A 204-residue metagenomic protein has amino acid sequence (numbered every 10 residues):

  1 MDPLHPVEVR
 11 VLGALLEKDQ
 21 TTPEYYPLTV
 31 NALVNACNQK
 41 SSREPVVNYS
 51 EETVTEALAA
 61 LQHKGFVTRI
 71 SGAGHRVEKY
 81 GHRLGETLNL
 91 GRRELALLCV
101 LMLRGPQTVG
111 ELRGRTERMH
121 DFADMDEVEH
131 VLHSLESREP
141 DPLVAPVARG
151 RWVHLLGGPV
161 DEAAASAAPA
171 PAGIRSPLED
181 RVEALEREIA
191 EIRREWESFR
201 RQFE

Functional and structural regions predicted by a protein language model:
M1-E24, L58-N89: Intrinsically disordered, low-complexity serine/threonine- and proline-rich regulatory segments
E8, L12-L15, V34, E94-L101: Hydrophobic residues on short alpha-helical segments
T22-V47, P106-F122: Short acidic, hydrophobic short linear motifs in intrinsically disordered regions
T55-L58, Q62-G72, L132-A148: A short, conserved structural fragment
A73-E111, G150, L155-A184: Short, amphipathic alpha-helical interaction segments positioned at domain boundaries
L97, G110-V147: A contiguous pocket-lining binding segment that forms or flanks enzyme active sites
R115-R118, P146-G158, R194-E204: Helical coiled-coil/dimerization "stalks" and their immediately adjacent regulatory linkers at helix->disorder
A172-F203: Amphipathic alpha-helical oligomerization/assembly segments
